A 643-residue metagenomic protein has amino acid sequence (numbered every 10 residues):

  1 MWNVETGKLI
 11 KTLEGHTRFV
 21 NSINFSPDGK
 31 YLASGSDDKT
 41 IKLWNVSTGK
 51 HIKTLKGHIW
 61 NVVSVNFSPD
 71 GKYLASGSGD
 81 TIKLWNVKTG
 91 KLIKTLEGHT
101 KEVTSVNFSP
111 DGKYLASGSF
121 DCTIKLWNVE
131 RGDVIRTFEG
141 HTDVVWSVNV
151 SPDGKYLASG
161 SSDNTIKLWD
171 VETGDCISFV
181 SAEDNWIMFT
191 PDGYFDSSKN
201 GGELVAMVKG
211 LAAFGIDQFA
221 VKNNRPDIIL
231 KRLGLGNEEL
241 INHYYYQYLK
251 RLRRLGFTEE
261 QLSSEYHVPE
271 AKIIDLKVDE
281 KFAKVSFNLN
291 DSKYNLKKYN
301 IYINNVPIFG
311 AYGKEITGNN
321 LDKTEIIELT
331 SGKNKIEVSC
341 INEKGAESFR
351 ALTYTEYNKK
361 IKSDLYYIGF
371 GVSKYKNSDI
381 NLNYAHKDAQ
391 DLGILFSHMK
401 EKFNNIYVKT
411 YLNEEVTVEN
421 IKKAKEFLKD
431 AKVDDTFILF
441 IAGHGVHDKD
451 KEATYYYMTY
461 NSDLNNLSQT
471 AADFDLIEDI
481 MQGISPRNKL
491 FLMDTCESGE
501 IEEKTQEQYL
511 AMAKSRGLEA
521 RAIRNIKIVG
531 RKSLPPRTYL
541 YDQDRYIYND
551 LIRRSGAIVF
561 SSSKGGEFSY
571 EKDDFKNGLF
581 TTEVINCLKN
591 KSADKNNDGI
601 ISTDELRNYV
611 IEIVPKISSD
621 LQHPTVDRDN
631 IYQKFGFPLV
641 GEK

Functional and structural regions predicted by a protein language model:
M1-G174: A detector of tandem-repeat and repeat-rich interaction/domain scaffolds
V4, V46, V87, V129 (+7 more regions): An acidic- and aromatic-residue-enriched active-site/binding cleft used to recognize and process polar
L13, L55, L96, F138 (+3 more regions): Generic detection of short hydrophobic beta-strand segments and adjacent strand-loop junctions
G15, G57, G98, G140 (+4 more regions): Active-site donor-binding loop signature of nucleotide-sugar glycosyltransferases
S26, S68, S109, S151 (+7 more regions): Acidic surface patches and DE-rich sequence motifs
Y156-G202: Repeat-solenoid scaffold signature
V205-K643: Cysteine endopeptidase catalytic domains of the caspase/legumain-like
